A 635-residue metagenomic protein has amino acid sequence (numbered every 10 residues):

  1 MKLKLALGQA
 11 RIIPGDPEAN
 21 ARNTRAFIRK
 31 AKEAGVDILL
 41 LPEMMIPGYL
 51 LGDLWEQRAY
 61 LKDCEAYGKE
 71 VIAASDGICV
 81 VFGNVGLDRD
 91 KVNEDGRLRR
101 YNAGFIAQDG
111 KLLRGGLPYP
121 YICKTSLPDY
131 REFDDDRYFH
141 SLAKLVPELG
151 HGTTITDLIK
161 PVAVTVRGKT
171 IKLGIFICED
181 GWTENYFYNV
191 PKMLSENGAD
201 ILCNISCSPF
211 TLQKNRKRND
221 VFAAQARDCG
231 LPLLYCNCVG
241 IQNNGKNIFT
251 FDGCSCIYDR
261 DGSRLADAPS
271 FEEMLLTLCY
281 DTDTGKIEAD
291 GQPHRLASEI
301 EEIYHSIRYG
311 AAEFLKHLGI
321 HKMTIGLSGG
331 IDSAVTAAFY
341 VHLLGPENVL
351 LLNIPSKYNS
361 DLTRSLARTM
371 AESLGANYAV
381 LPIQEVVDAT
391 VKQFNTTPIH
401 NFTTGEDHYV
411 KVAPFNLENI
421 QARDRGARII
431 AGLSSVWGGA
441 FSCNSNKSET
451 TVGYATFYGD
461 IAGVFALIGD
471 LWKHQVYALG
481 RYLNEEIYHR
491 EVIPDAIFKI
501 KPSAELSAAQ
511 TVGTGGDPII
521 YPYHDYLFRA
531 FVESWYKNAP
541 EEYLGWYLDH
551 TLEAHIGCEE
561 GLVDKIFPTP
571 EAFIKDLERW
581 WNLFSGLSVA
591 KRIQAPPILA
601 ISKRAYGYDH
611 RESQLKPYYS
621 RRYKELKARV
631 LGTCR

Functional and structural regions predicted by a protein language model:
M1-G326, A337-N348, N353, S373 (+3 more regions): Enzyme catalytic cores with a strong preference for nitrogen-chemistry domains
K169-I171, G230-L231, Q242, R260 (+2 more regions): ATP/NTP-dependent adenylation/nucleotidyl-transfer catalytic domains that generate, transfer, or process NMP-activated
